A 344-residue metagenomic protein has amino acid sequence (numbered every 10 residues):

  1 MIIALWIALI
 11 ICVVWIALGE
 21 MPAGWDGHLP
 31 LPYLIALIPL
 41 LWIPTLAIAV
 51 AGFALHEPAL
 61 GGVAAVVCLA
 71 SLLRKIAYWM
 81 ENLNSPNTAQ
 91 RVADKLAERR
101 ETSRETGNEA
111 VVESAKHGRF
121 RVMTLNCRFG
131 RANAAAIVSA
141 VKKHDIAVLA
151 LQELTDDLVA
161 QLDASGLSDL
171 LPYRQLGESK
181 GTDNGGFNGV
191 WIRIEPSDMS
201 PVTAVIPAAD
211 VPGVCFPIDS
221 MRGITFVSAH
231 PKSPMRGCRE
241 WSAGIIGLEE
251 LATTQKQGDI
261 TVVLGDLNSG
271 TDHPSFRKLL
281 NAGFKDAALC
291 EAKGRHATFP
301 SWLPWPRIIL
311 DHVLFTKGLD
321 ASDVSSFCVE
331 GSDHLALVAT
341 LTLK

Functional and structural regions predicted by a protein language model:
M1-I11, L34-L40, A59-V66: Alpha-helical transmembrane segments
M1-W25, V50: Hydrophobic alpha-helical segments
V14-L40, P86-E101: Membrane-interfacial interhelical loops
D26-L37, P172-I192, G270-E330: Active site of divalent-metal-dependent phosphoester/diester hydrolases
L34, R121-C127, I137-D163, Q175 (+4 more regions): Active-site beta-strand/loop signature of hydrolases that rely on acidic residues for catalysis
W42-Q90: Transmembrane alpha-helices and immediately adjacent membrane-cytoplasm interface residues in multi-pass integral
L73-V112, V148-T225: Structured beta-strand-rich core segments of catalytic domains in phosphoester-bond hydrolases
D198-T254, G258: Catalytic-adjacent loop/helix segments of enzymes that bind and process anionic phosphate/sulfate esters
